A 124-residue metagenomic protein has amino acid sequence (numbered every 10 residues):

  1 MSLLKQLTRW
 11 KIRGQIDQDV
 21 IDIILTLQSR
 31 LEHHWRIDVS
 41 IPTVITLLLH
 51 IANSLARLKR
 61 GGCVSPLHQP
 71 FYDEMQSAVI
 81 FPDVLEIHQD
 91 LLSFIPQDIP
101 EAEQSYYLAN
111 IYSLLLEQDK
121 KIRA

Functional and structural regions predicted by a protein language model:
M1-A124: A cross-family "folded-core" feature that marks the main globular domain of proteins
